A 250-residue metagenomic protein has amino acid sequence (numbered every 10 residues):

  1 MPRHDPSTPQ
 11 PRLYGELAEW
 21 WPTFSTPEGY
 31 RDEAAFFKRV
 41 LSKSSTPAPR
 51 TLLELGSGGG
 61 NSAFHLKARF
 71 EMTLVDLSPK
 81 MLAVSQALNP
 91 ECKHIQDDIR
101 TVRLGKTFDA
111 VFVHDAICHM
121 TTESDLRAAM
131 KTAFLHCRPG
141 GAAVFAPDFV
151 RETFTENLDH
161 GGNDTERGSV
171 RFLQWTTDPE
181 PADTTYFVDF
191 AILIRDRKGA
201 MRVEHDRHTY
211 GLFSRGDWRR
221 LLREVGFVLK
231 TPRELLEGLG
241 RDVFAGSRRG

Functional and structural regions predicted by a protein language model:
M1-R50: Conserved class I S-adenosyl-L-methionine
L53, G59-T101: Class I SAM-dependent methyltransferase SAM/SAH-binding core
Q96-D97, P147, T231-R233: Short loop/edge segments at beta-strand edges and connector loops that shape dinucleotide/nucleotide cofactor-binding
R103-V111: A short acidic, Gly/Pro-enriched loop at the edge of an enzyme's catalytic core that lines a small-molecule cofactor
H114-I117: Residues lining the SAM
R127-P139: A short glycine-rich, Lys/Arg-flanked "PGG" loop and its adjoining helix->strand segment in the class I
V144-D217: SAM-dependent methyltransferase
T209-G250: C-terminal lobe and adjacent flexible extensions of AdoMet/dcAdoMet transferase-like proteins
